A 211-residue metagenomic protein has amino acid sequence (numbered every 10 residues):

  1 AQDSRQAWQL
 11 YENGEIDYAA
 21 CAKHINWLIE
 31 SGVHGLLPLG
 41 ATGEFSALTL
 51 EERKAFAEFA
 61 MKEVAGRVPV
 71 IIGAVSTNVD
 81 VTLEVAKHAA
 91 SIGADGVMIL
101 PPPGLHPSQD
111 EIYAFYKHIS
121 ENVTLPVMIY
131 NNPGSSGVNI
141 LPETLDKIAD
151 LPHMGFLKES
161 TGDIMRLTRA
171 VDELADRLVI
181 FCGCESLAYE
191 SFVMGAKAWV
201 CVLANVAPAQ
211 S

Functional and structural regions predicted by a protein language model:
S4, Q9-G137: Active-site beta->alpha loop and helix N-cap motifs at the rims of alpha/beta catalytic domains
E121-N122, P133-S211: Catalytic alpha/beta core domains of metabolic enzymes, predominantly
